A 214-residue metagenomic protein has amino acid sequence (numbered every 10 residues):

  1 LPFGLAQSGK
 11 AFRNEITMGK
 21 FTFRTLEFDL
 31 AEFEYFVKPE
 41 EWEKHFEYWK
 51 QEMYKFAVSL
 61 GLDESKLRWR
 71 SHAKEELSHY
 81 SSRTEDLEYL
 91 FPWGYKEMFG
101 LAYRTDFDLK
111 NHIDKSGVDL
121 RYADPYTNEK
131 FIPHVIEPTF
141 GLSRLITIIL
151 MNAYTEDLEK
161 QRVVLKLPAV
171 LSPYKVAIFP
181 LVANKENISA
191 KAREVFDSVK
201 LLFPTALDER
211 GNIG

Functional and structural regions predicted by a protein language model:
L1-G214: NTP/phosphate- and nucleic-acid-binding module
